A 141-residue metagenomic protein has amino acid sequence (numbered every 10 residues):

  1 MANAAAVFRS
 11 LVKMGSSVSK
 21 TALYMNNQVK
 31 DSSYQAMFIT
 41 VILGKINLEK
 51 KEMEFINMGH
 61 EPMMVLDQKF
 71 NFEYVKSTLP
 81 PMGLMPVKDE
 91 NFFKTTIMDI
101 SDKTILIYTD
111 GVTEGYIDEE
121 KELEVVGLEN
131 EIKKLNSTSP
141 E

Functional and structural regions predicted by a protein language model:
M1-A2: Conserved long alpha-helical elements within nucleotide-processing catalytic cores of c-di-GMP signaling and class III
V7-E141: Conserved subregion of the PPM/PP2C metallophosphatase catalytic domain
